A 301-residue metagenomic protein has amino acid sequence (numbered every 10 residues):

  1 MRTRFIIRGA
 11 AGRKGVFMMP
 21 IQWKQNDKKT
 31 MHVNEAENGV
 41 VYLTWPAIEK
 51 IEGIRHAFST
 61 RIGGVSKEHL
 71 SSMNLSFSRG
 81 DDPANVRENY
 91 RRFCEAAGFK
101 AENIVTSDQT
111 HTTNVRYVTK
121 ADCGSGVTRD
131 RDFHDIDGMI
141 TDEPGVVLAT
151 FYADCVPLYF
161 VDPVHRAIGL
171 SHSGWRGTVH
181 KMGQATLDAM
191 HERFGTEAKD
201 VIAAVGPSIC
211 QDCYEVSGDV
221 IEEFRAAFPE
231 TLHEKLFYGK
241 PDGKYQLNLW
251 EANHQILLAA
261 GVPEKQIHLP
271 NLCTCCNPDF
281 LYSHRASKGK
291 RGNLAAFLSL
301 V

Functional and structural regions predicted by a protein language model:
R2-V301: Active-site microenvironment for binding and transforming phosphate-containing groups
